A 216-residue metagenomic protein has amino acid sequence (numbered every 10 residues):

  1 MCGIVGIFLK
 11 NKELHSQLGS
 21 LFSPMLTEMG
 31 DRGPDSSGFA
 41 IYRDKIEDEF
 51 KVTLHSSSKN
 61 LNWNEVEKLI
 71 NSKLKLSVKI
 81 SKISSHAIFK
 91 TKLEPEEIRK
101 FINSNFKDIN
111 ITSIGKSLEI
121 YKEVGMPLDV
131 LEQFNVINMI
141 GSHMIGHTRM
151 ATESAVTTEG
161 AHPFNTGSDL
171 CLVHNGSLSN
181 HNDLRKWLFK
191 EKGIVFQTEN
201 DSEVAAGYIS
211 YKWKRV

Functional and structural regions predicted by a protein language model:
M1-V216: Conserved short alpha-helical segments that host acidic/polar catalytic motifs at enzyme active sites
